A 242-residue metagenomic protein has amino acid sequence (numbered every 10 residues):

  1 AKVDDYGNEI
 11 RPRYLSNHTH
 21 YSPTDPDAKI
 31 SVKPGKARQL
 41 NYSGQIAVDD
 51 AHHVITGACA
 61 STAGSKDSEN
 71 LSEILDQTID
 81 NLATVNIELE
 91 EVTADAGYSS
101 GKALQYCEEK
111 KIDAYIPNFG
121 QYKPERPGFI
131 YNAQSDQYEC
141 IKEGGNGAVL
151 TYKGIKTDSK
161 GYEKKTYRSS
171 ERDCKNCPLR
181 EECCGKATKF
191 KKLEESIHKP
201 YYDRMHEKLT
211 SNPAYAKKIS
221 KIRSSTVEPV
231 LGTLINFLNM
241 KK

Functional and structural regions predicted by a protein language model:
A1-K242: Anion-binding and metal-coordination hotspots
